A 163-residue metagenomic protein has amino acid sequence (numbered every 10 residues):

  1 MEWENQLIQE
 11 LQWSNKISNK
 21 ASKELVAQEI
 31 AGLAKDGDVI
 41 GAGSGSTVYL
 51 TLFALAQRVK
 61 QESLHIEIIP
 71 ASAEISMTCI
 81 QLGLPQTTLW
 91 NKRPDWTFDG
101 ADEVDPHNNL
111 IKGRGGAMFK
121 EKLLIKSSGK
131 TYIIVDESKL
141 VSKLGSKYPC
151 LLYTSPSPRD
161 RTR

Functional and structural regions predicted by a protein language model:
E2-D99: N-terminal active-site beta-alpha-beta segment that forms phosphate/nucleotide-binding and substrate-recognition loops
G45, I111, D136: Residue-level signal for inorganic ion chemistry
Q81, K126-S128: Alpha-helix C-terminal capping segments
L89-I125: Glycine-rich phosphate-binding loop
T97, A101, T131-I133, L151: Short, well-ordered beta-strand core segments
E103-N108, L140-L151: Acidic/polar active-site rim loop that often engages polyanionic ligands
Y153-R163: Single conserved hydrophobic/aromatic residue that forms the stacking wall/gate of nucleotide- or nucleobase-binding
